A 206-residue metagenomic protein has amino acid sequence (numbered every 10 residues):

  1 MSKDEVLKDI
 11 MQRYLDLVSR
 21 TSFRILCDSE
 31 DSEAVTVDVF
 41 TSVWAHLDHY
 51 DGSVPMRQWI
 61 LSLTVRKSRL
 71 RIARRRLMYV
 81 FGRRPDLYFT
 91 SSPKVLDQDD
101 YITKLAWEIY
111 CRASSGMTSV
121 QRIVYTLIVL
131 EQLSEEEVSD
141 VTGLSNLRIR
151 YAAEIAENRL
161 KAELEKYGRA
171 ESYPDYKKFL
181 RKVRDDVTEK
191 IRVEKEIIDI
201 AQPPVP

Functional and structural regions predicted by a protein language model:
M1-R20, W44: A short, charge-rich alpha-helical start-of-domain segment used by transcription regulators
I10, Y14-V18, V39, M56-T64 (+1 more regions): Residue-level preference for hydrophobic side chains embedded in well-ordered alpha helices
R13-L15, I25, T126-S134: Short helix-capping/turn signature of helix-turn-helix
C27, V37-P55, R74-R75: Sigma70-family region 2
H49-D51, S62-R83, T103: Arg/Lys-rich amphipathic alpha helix in sigma70-family domain 2
V65, R69, Q121, L130 (+1 more regions): DNA-recognition helix of helix-turn-helix
M78-T103, L180-D186: Internal acidic/polar
P93-Y125, L133-E136, D140, I198-V205: Amphipathic alpha-helical segment used for protein-protein interaction
